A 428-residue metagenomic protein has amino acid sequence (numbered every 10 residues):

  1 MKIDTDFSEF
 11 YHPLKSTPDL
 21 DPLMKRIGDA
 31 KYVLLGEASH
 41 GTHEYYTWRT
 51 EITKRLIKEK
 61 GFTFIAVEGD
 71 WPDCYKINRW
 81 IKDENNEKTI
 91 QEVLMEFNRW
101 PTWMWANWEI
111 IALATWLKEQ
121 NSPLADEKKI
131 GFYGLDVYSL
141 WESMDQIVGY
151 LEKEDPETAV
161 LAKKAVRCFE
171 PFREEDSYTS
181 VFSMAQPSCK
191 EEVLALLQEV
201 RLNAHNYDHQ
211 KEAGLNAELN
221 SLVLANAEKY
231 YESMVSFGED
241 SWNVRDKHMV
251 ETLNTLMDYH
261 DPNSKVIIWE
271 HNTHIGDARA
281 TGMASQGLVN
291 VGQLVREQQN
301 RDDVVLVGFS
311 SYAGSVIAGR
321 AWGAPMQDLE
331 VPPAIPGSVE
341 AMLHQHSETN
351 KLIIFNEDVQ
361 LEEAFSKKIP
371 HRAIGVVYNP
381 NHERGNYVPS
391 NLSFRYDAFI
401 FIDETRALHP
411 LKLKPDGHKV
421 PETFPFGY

Functional and structural regions predicted by a protein language model:
M1-Y428: Structured catalytic-domain cores with a bias toward divalent-metal coordination
